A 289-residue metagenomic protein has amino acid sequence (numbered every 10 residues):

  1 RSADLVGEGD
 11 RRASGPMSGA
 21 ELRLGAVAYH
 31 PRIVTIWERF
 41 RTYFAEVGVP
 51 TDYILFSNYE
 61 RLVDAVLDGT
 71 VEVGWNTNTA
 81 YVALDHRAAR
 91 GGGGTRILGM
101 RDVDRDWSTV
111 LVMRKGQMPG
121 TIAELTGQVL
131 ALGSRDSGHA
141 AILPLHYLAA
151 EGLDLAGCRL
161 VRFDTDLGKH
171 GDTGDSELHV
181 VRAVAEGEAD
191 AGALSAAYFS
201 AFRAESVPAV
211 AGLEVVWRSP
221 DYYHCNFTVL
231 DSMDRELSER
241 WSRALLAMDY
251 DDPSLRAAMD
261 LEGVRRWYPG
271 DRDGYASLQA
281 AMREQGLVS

Functional and structural regions predicted by a protein language model:
R1-T70, N76-T79, P253-S289: N-terminal hydrophobic or amphipathic helices and topogenic motifs
S18-A26, G93-V110, G157, V161-T173 (+2 more regions): Periplasmic-binding protein-like
G19-V47, F56, T79, D106-D175 (+3 more regions): Bilobed "Venus flytrap"/periplasmic-binding protein-like clamshell domains and structurally analogous long
L67-E124: Acidic, polar ligand-binding/catalytic clefts
T70, V129, E188: Conserved functional loop/turn residues at catalytic and ligand-binding sites
W75-R90, A149-A150, L178, R182-V210: A ligand-binding cleft/hinge motif common to bilobed small-molecule-binding domains
L246-Y250: Generic secondary-structure signature for well-ordered alpha-helical cores
